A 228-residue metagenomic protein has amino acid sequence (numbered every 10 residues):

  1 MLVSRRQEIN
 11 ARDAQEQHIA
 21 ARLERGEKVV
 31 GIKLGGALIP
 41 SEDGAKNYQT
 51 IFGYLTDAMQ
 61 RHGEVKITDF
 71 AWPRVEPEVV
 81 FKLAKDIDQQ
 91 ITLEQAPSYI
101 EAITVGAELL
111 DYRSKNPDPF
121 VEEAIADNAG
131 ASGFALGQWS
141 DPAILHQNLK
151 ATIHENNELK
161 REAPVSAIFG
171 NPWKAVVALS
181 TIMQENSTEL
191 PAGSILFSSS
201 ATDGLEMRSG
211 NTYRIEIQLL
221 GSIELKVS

Functional and structural regions predicted by a protein language model:
M1-N171, V177, E185, E206-T212 (+1 more regions): Catalytic-core "active-site belt" of small-molecule-metabolizing enzymes, emphasizing His/Asp/Glu-rich regions
V80, V176-S180, F197-S200: Active-site scaffold segments
D141, F197, D203: Short, electropositive, low-hydrophobicity segments enriched in small/polar residues
L179-I182, E189: DNA replication sliding-clamp ring fold and its partner-interaction surfaces
S187-S194, S198: Beta-rich strand-turn-strand
